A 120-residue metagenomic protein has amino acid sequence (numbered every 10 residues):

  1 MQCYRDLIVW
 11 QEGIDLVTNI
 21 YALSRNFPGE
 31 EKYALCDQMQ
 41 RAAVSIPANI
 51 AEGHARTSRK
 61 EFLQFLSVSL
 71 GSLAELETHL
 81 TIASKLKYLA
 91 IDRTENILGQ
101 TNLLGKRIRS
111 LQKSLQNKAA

Functional and structural regions predicted by a protein language model:
M1-A120: Amphipathic alpha-helical assembly/interaction segments
